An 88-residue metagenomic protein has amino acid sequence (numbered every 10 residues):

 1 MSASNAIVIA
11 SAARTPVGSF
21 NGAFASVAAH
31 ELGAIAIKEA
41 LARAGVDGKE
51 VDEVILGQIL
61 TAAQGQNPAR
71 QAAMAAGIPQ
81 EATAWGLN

Functional and structural regions predicted by a protein language model:
M1-A28: Condensing-enzyme catalytic core mediating Claisen C-C bond formation in acyl metabolism
M1-A3, R43-A44, A75-A76: Terminal domain-initiation and capping elements
V8, I55, G86: Conserved beta-strand segments that form the floor/walls of ligand-binding pockets within enzyme and binding domains
V27, Q58-N88: Conserved catalytic cysteine-centered active-site region of acyl-thioester-dependent Claisen-condensing enzymes
H30-G45, P68-A72: Short, well-ordered amphipathic alpha-helical segments that serve as non-catalytic structural scaffolds within diverse
D47-E53, E81-T83: Short acidic capping loops at alpha-helix termini that bridge into adjacent secondary structure
